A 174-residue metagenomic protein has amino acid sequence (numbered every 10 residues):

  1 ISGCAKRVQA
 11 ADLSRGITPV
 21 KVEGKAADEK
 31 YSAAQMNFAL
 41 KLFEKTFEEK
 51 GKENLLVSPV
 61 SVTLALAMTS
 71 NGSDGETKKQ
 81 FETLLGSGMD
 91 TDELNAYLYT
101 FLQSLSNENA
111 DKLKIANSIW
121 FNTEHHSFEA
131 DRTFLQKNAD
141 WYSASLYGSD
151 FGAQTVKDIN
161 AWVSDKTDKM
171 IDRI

Functional and structural regions predicted by a protein language model:
S2-G3: C-terminal motif of bacterial Sec signal peptides marking the signal peptidase cleavage site
V8-A34: N-terminal low-complexity, Pro/Thr/Ser-rich intrinsically disordered segments that act as propeptides or flexible
G16-V20, N71-L105: Active-site-surrounding "flap" and adjacent substrate/cofactor-binding loops of secreted or lumenal enzymes, prototyped
I17-A26, V60-L64, E76-L84, K137-S145 (+1 more regions): Acidic/histidine-rich, surface-exposed loop or edge segments in extracytoplasmic proteins
A27, Y31-S58, V62, T69-E76: N-terminal targeting/tethering segments
A33, N37-L40, E44, T63-A67 (+6 more regions): Solvent-exposed, polar/charged alpha-helical surfaces in well-ordered, non-transmembrane soluble domains, broadly
G51-V57, E76-T83, E93, I171-I174: Surface-exposed patches in mature extracellular/periplasmic domains of secreted proteins
K52, N95-I174: Non-catalytic, conformational "gating/processing" segments within enzyme and secreted inhibitor domains
